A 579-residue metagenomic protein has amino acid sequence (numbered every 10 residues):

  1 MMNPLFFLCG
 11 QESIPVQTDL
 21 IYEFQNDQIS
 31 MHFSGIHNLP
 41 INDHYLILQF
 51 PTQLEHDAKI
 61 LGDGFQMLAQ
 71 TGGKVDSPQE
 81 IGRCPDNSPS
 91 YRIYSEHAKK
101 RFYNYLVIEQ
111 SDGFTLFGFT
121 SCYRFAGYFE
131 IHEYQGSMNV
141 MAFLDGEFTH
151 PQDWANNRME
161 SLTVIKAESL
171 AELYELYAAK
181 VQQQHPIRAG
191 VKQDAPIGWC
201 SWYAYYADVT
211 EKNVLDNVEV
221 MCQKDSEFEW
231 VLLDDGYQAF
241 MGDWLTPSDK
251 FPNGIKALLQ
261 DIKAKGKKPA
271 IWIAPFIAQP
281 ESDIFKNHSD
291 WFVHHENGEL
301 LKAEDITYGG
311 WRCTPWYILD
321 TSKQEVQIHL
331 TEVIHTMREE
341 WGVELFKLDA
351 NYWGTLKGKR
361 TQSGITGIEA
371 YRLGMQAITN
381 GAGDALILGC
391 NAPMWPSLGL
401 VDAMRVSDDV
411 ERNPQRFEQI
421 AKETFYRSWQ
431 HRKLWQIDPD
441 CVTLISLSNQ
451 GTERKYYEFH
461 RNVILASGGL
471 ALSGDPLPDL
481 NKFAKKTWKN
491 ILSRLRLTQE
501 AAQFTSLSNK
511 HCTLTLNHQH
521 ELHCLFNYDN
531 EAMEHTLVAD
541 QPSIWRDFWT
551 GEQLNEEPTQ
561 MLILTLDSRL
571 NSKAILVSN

Functional and structural regions predicted by a protein language model:
M1-E229: Carbohydrate-recognition beta-sandwich/jelly-roll modules in extracellular/periplasmic carbohydrate-active proteins
I131-M138, R546-L566: Solvent-exposed beta-strand/loop surfaces of large extracellular or lumenal domains
A195-W199, Y203-H335, E339-T361: Aromatic-lined carbohydrate-binding/catalytic grooves of carbohydrate-active enzymes
Y205-V209, Q238-M241, F276-E281, W353-K357 (+6 more regions): Flexible loop/turn segments at secondary-structure boundaries
K286-E325, E332, E369-L480: Glycan-recognition surfaces
G358-G367, V401-A403: Short glycine/threonine-rich loop-to-helix capping motif typified by GTGT followed within a few residues by an Asp-Pro
E458-E500, S572-L576: Catalytic cores of secreted or luminal carbohydrate-active enzymes
I464-S467, L472, S506-I544, F548 (+1 more regions): Carbohydrate-binding surface patches
